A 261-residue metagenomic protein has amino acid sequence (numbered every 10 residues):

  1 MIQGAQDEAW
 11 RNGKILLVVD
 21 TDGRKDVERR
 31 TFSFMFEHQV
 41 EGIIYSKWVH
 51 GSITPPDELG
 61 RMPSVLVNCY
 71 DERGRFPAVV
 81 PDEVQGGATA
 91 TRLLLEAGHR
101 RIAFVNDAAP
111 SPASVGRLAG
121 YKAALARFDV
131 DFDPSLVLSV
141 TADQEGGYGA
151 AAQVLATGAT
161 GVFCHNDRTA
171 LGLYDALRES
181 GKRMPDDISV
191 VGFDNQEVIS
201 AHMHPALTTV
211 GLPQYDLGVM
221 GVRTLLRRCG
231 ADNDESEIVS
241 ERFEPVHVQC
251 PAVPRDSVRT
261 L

Functional and structural regions predicted by a protein language model:
M1-F34, H38-E41, A119-K122, A126 (+1 more regions): Amphipathic helical "hinge" segments at domain boundaries
M1-R11, G86-L93, P112-D131, G146 (+3 more regions): Short, solvent-exposed amphipathic alpha-helices that sit in or adjacent to ligand/effector-binding or catalytic
L16-E37, G87-A88, S139-A156: Structural motif
G23, Y45-T89, R168, D194-L207: Flexible loop/hinge segments that line or gate small-molecule binding clefts
M35-K47, A103-V105, T157-R168, S189-V191: Periplasmic-binding protein-like
P77-F104, A119, A123, Q144-Q153 (+2 more regions): Hydrophobic alpha-helical segments within soluble ligand-binding/sensing domains
A88-F128, I238-S257: An alpha-beta-alpha
V154-L261: Flexible loop/turn connectors
